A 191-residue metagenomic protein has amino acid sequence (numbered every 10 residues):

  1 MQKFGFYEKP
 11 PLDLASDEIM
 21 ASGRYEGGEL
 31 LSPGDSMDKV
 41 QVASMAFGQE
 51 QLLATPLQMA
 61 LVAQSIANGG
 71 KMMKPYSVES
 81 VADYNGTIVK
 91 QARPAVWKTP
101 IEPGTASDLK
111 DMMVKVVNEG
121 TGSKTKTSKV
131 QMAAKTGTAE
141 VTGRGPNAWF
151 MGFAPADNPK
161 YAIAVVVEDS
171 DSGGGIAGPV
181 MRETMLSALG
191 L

Functional and structural regions predicted by a protein language model:
M1-E168: Beta-lactam-recognizing serine transpeptidase/beta-lactamase-like catalytic domain environment
T55-L61, I176-E183: Short amphipathic alpha-helical face segments that pack within enzyme cores and frequently flank/anchor catalytic
K71, S172-I176: Extracytoplasmic/secreted cell-surface and envelope-processing proteins
T87-A95, V180-L191: Short, gly/Ser/Thr-rich active-site loops of penicillin-recognizing serine hydrolases
